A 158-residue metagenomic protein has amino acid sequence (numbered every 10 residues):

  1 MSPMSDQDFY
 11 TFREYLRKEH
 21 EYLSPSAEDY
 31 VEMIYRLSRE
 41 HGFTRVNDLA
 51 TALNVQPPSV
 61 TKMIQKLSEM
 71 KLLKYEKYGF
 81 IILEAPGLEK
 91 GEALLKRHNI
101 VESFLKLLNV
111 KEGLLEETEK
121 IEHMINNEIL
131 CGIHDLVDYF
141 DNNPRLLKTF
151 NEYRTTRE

Functional and structural regions predicted by a protein language model:
M1-Y22: N-terminal leader segment of winged-helix/HTH proteins
P3, E122-E158: C-terminal regulatory/oligomerization modules of transcriptional regulators
R17-V55: N-terminal helix-turn-helix DNA-binding core of bacterial DNA-binding proteins
S24, L83-E84, N126: Residue-level signal for threonine
I34-S38, L67, L105: Hydrophobic structural patches
V46-Y78, A85: Canonical helix-turn-helix DNA-binding module
G79-H98: Basic, amphipathic "hinge/linker" alpha-helix immediately C-terminal to the N-terminal HTH DNA-binding motif
A93-G132, L136-Y139: Arg/Lys-rich, alpha-helical DNA-contact motif
